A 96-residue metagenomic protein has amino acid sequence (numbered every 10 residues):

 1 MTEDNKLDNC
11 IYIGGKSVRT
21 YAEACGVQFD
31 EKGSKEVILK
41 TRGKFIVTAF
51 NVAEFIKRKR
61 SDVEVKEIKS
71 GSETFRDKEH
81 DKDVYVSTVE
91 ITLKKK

Functional and structural regions predicted by a protein language model:
M1-K35, F45-K96: Long, charged, low-complexity intrinsically disordered regions
R42: Conserved strand-helix element at the start of the C-terminal RecA-like helicase core
